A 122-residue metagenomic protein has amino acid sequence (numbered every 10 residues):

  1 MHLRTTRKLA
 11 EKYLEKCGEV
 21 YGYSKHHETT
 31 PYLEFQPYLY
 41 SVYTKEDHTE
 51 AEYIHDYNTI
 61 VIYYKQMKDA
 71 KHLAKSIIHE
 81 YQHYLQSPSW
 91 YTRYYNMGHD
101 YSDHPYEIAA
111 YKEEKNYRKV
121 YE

Functional and structural regions predicted by a protein language model:
M1-H2, Y32-Y43: Predominantly extracellular/secreted Zn2+-dependent metalloproteases
M1-L9, K112-E122: Charged phosphate-binding loop/patch that engages nucleotide di/tri-phosphates or the phosphate backbone of nucleic
L3, M67, D100: Active-site oxyanion-binding pockets that recognize sulfate/phosphate
T5-T30: Zn2+-dependent metallopeptidase catalytic core
A10, L33, A51, I60-I62 (+1 more regions): Hydrophobic beta-strand residues in large extracellular and virion-surface proteins
Y38-K71: Active-site scaffold of zinc-dependent metalloenzymes
K71-K75, S87-E114, K119: Post-HEXXH active-site segment of zinc metalloproteases
I78-Q86: Short active-site segment of divalent metal-dependent hydrolases/proteases that encodes the spacing between
